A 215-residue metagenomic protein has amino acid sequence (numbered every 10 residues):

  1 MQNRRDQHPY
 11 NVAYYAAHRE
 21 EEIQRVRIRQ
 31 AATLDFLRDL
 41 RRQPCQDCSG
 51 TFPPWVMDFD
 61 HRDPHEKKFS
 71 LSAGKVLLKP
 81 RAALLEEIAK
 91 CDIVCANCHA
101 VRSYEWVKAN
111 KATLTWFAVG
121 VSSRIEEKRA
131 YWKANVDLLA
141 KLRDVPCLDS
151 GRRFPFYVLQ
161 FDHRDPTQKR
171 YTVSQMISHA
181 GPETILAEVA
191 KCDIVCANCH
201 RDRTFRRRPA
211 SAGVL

Functional and structural regions predicted by a protein language model:
M1, A212-L215: Short intrinsically disordered terminal tails
M1-R27, P54-D58, D63-S70, N97-Y131 (+2 more regions): BZIP DNA-binding basic region
R29-L37, L78-E86, Y131-A140, H179-A187: Short, intrinsically disordered, charge-biased short linear motifs at domain edges
A32-P64, A89-C98, A134-P166, A190-C199: Short cysteine-rich loop/turn motifs with clustered Cys
K68-C98, R170-C199: Short beta-strand-alpha-helix junction that forms the catalytic/metal-binding core of metal-dependent nuclease domains
G74, N110-A112, M176, G213: Residues in and immediately flanking transmembrane alpha helices
C91-K111, C192-S211: Short Cys/His-centered divalent metal-binding micro-motifs
